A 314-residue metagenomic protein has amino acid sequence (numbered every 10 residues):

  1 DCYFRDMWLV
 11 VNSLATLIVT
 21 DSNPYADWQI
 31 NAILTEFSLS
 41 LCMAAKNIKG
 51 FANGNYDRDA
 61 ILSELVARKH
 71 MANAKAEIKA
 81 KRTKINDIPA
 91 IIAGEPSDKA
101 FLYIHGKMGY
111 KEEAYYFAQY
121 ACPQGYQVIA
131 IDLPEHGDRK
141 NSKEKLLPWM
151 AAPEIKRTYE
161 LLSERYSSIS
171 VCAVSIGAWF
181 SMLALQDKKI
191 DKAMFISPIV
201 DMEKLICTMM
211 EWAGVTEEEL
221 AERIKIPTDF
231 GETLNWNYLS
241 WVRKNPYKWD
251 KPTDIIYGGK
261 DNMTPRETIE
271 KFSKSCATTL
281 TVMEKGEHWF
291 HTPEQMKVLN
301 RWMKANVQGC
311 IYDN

Functional and structural regions predicted by a protein language model:
C2-F37: Hydrophobic/aromatic-rich alpha-helical bundle segments in the mid-to-C-terminal region
L39, M43-A93: An N-terminal hydrophobic leader/cap segment in hydrolases
A67-A80, K188-K271, S275-N314: The alpha/beta-hydrolase serine catalytic core
L102-G106, Y257: The conserved beta1-alpha1 loop
K107-Q119, E267: The serine-hydrolase catalytic nucleophile loop
A121-K140: Conserved alpha/beta-hydrolase
H136-S163: Catalytic nucleophile-loop/oxyanion-hole region of alpha/beta-hydrolase and closely related hydrolase-like folds
A173-S181: Gly/Ala-rich beta-loop-alpha elbow adjacent to hydrolase catalytic centers
